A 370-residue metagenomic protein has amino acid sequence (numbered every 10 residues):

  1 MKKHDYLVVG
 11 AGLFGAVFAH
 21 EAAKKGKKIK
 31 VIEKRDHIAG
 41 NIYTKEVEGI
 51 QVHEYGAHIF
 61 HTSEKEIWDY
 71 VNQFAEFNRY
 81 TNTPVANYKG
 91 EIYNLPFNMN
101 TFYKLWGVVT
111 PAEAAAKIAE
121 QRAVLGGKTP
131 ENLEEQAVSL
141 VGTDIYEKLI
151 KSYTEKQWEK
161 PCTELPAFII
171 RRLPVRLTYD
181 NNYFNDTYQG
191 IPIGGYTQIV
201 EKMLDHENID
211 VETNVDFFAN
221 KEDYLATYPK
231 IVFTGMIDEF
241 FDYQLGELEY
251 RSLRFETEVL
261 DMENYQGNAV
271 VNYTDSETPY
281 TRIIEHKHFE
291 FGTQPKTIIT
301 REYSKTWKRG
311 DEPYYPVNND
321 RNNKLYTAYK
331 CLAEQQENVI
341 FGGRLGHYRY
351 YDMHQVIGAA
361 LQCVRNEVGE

Functional and structural regions predicted by a protein language model:
H4, G26, E207, Y228-P229 (+1 more regions): Short, well-ordered alpha-helix to beta-strand connector turns
H4-V31, V364: N-terminal Rossmann-like FAD-binding beta1-loop-alpha1 element of flavoenzymes
A23-E48: Glycine-rich FAD pyrophosphate-binding loop
G40-N41, N94-L95, Y146, Q157-C162 (+6 more regions): Short catalytic/ligand-binding loop motif for oxyanion handling, primarily in non-cytosolic enzymes, centered on
E48-A123: Dinucleotide-binding Rossmann-like beta1-alpha1 core, especially the glycine-rich loop that anchors the ADP
K89-Y93, M99-P229, F241: Active-site/ligand-binding neighborhood in enzyme catalytic cores
V215-L332: Mid-domain catalytic core of redox enzymes that form a hydrophobic substrate pocket/lid adjacent to a catalytic redox
E312-E370: C-terminal catalytic lobe of FAD-dependent flavoproteins
